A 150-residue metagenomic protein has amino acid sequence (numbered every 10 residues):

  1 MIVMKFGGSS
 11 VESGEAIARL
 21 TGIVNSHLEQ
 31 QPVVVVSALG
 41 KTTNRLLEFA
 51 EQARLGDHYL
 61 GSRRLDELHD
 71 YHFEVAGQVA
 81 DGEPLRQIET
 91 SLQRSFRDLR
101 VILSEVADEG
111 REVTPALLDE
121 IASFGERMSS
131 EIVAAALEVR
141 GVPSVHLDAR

Functional and structural regions predicted by a protein language model:
M1-R150: Nucleotide/pyrophosphate-binding catalytic subdomain
